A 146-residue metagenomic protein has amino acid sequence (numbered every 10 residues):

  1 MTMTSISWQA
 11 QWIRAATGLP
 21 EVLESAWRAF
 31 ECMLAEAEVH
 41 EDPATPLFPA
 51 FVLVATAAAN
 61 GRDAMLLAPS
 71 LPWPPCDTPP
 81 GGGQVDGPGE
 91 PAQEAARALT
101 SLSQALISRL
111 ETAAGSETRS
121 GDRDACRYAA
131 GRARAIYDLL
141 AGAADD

Functional and structural regions predicted by a protein language model:
M1-F48: Leu/Val/Ala/Ile-rich N-terminal alpha-helices, chiefly Sec-type signal peptides and the beginnings
M1-T4, A50-V54, L67, A96 (+1 more regions): Positively charged, low-complexity terminal tracts and the immediately adjacent first secondary-structure elements
M3-S5, E24, E31, L66-P80 (+2 more regions): Long, contiguous alpha-helical bundle segments
E21-A35, L53-N60, A98-A105, Y128-A135 (+1 more regions): Charged, amphipathic alpha-helical oligomerization/scaffolding segments
H40-P80: Alpha-helical segments in soluble extracytoplasmic regions
F48-A57, P79-V85, S120-R134: Charge-rich, acidic-biased intrinsically disordered regions
M65-S120: Amphipathic protein-protein interaction modules
L102-D146: Preference for long, well-ordered alpha-helical segments
